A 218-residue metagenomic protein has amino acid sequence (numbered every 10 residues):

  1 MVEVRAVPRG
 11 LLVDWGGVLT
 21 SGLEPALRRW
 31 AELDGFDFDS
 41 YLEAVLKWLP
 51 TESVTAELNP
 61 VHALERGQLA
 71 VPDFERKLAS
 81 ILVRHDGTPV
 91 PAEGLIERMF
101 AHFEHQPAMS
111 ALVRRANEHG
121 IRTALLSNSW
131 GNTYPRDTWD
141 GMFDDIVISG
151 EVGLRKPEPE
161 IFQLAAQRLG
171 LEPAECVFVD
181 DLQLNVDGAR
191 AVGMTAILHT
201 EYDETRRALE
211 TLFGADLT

Functional and structural regions predicted by a protein language model:
M1-V13, R114-N117, L126, W130-T218: Asp-based, Mg2+/Mn2+-dependent phosphohydrolase catalytic module
V2-S53, A191: Active-site neighborhood of HAD-like aspartate-dependent phosphohydrolases
R28-E32, E43-L49, P60-R66, L95-P107: Helical cap/lid subdomains and adjacent loops of hydrolase enzymes that gate the active-site channel and determine
D34-K47, S53, V83-E97, L217-T218: Short, surface-exposed acidic
D37, R122, T195: Residue-level detector of anion-binding/catalytic polar loops
V54-E93: A metal-dependent, Asp-based hydrolase signature
P72, H85-T123, P159: Short, acidic loop-to-helix structural element flanking the phosphoryl-transfer center in phosphate-processing enzymes
